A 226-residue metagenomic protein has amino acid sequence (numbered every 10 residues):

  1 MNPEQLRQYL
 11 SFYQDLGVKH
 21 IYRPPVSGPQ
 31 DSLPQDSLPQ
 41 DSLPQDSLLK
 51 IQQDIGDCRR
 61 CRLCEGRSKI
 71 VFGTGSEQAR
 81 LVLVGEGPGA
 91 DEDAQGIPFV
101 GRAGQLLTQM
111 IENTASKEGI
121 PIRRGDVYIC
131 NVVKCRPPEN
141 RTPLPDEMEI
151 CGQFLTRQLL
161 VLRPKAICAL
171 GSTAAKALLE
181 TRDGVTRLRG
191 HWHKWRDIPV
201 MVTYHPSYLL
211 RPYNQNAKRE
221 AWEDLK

Functional and structural regions predicted by a protein language model:
M1-E4: Short, small/acidic-rich helices and loops at N termini and domain boundaries of DNA replication/processing enzymes
R7-Q8, F12-D31, Q35-K226: A polyanion-binding, active-site-adjacent surface
